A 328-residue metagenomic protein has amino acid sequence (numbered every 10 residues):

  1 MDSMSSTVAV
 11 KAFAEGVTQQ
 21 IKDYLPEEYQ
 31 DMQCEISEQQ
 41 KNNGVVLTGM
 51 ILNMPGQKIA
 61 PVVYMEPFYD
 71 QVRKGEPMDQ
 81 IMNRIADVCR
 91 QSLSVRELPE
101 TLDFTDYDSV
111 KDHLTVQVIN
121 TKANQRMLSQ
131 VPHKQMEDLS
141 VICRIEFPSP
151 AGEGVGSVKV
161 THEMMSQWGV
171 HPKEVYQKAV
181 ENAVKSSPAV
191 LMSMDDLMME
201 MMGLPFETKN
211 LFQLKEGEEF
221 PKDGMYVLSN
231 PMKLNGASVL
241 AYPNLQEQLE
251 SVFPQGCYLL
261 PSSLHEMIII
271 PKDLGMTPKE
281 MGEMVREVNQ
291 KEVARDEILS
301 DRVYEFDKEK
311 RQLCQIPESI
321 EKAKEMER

Functional and structural regions predicted by a protein language model:
D2-T115: An N-terminal, globular interaction/scaffold subdomain
E35-K41, L264-M267, V303-E309: A glycine-rich phosphate-binding loop feature that marks nucleotide/adenosyl-phosphate handling sites
I51-Q57, K272, I316-E321: Secondary-structure transition/turn motif
L52-Q57, P231-M232, L260-H265, F306-E309: Short, flexible beta-strand-to-coil junctions
N120: Electropositive, gly/pro-rich neighborhoods at or near active sites that engage anionic ligands
M127-V285, N289-Q290: A contiguous, surface-oriented mixed alpha/beta subdomain in the mid-to-C-terminal portion of proteins that forms
M284-E321: Helix-rich interaction surfaces within compact, conserved domain-sized segments that mediate assembly or partner
K322-R328: Non-Sec secretion/translocation targeting segments of pathogen effectors
